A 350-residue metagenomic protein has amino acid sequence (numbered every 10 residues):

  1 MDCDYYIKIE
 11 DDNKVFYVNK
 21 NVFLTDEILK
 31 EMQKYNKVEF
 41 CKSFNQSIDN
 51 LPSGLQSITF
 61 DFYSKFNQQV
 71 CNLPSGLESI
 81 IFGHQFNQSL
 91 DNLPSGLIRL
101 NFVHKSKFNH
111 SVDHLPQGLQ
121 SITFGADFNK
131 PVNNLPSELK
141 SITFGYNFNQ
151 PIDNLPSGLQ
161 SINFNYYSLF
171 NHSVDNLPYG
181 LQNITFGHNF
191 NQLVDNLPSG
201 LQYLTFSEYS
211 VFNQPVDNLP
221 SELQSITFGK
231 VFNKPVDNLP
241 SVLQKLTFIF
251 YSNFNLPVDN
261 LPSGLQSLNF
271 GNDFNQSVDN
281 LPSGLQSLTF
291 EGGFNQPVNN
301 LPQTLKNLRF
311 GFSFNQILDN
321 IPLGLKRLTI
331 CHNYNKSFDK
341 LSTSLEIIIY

Functional and structural regions predicted by a protein language model:
M1-L55, F62, Y334-K336, K340-I349: N-terminal capping/linker segments that flank leucine-rich repeat
V18, V22, V38-Q46, T59-N67 (+14 more regions): Concave beta-strand-loop units of leucine-rich repeat
E31-K37, L51-S57, N72-S79, L93-R99 (+12 more regions): Leucine-rich repeat
Q46-P52, S64-P74, H84, Q88-P94 (+12 more regions): Leucine-rich repeat
D319: A short acidic (Asp/Glu
